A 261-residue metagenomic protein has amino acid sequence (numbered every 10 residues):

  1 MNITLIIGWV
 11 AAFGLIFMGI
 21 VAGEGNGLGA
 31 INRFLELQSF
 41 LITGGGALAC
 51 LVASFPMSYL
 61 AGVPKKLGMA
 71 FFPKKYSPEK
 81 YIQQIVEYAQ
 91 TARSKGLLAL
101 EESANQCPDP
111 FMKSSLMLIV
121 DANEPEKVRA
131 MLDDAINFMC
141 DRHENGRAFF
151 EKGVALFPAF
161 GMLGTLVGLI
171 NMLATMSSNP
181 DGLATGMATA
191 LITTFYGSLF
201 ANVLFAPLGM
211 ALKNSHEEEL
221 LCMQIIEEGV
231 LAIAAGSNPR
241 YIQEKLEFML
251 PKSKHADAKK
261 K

Functional and structural regions predicted by a protein language model:
I3-T4, G8, M18-G146, E219-K261: Large intracellular
I7-V10, G14-I31, F138-S215: Helix-termination/interfacial motifs at the ends of transmembrane alpha-helices
